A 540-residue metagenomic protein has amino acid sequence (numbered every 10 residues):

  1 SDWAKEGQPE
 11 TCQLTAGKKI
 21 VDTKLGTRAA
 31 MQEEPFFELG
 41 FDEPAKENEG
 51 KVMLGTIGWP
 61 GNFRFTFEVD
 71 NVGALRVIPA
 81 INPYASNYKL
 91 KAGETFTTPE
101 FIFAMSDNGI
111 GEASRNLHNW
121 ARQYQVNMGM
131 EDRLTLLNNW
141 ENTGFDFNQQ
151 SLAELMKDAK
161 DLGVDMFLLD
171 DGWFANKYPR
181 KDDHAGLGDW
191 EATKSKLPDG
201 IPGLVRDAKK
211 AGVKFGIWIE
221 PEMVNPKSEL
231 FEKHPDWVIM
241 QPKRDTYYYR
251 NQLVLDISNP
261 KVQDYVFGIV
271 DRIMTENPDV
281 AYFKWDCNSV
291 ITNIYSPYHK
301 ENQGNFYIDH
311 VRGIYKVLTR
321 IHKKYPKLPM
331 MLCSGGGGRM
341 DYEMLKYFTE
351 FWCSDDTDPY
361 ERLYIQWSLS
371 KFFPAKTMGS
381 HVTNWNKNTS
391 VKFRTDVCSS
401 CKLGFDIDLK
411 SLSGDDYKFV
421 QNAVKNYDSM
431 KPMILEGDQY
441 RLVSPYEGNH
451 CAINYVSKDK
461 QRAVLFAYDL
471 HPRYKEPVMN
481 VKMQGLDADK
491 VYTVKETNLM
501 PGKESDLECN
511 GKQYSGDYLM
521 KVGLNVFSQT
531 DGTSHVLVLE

Functional and structural regions predicted by a protein language model:
S1-E68, Y84, V491-S505: Polysaccharide-binding surfaces and accessory modules of carbohydrate-active proteins
P35-L39, E47, S444-D487: Carbohydrate-binding surface patches
Y88-D107, G532-E540: Short Pro-Gly-centered flexible turn/kink motifs
G93, L137, F167, A208 (+5 more regions): Conserved, mostly hydrophobic/aromatic
M128-G268, N277, A281-Y282: Aromatic-lined carbohydrate-binding/catalytic grooves of carbohydrate-active enzymes
P198-G200, E232-H234, V238-K392, K402-S411: Active-site neighborhood of glycoside hydrolase catalytic domains
S390, T395-V443: Catalytic cores of secreted or luminal carbohydrate-active enzymes
H471-E540: C-terminal beta-sandwich/jelly-roll accessory domains of carbohydrate-active enzymes
